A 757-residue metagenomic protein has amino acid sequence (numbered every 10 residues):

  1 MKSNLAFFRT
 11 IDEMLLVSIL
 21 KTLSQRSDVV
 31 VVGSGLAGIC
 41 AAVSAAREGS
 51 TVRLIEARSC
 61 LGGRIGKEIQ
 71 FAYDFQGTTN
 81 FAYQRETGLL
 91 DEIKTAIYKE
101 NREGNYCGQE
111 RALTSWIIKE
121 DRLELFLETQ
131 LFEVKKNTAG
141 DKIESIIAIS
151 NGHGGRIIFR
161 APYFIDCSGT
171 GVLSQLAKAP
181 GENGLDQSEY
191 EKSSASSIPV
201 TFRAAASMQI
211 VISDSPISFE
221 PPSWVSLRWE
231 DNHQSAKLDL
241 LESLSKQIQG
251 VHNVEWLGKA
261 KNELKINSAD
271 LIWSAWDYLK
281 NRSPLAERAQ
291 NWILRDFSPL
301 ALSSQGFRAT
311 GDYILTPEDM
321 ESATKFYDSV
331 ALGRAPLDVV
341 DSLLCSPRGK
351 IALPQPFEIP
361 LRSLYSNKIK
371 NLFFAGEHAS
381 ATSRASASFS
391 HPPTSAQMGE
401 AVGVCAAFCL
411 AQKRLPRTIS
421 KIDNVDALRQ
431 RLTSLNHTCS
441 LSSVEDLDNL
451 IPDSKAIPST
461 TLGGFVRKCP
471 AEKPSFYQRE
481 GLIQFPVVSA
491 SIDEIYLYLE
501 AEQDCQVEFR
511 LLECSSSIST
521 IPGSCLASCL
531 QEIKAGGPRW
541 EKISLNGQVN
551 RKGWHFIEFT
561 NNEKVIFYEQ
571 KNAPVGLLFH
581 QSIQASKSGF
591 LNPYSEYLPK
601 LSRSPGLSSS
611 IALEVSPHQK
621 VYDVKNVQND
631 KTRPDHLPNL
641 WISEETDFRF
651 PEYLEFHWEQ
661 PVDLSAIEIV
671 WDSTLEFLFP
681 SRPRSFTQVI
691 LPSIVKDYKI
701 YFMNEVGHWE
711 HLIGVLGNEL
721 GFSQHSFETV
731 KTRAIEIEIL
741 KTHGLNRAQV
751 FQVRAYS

Functional and structural regions predicted by a protein language model:
K2-I11, L16-R26, S44, S50-T51 (+5 more regions): Conserved N-terminal/central alpha/beta ligand/cofactor-binding core
S3-D12, L20, R64, G140-I143 (+6 more regions): Flavin (FAD/FMN)-binding glycine-rich loop and adjacent Rossmann-like elements that form
L23-G35: Beta1/beta-strand and adjacent pyrophosphate-binding region of the FAD-binding site in flavoprotein oxidoreductases
V29-V31, V52, L372: Conserved hydrophobic helix-helix packing surfaces used for dimerization/oligomerization
G38: N-terminal Rossmann-fold NAD(P) dinucleotide-binding loop
I483, Y496-I521, P574, D635-H711 (+1 more regions): Aromatic, loop-rich ligand-recognition surfaces of beta-strand-rich domains
P538-G547, G721-E728: Exposed aromatic-hydrophobic patches
T560-R633, G744-S757: Short, surface-exposed beta-strand/loop patches at domain edges that form aromatic-rich interfacial subsites
